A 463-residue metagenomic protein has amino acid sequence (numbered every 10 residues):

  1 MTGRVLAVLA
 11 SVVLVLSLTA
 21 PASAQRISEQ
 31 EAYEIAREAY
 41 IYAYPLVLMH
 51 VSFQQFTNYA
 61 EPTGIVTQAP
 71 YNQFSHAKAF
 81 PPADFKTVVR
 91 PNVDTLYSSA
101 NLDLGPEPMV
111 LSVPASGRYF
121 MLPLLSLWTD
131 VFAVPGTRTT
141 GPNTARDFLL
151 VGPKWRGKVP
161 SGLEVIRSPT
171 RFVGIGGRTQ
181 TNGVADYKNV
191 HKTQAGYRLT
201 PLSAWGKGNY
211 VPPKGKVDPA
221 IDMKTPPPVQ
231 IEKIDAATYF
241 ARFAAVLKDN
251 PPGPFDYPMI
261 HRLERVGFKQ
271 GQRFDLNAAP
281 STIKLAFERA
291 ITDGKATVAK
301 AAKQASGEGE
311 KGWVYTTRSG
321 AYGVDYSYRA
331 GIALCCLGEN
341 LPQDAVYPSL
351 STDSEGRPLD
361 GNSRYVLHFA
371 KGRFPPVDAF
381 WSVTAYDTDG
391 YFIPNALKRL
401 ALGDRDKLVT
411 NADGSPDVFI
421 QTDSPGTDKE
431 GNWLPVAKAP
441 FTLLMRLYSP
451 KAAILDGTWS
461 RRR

Functional and structural regions predicted by a protein language model:
M1-R4: N-terminal secretory signal peptides that target proteins for export/translocation
A7-S17: Bacterial N-terminal signal peptides
T19-P21: N-terminal signal peptide c-region/cleavage motif recognized by signal peptidases
A24-R463: A compositional/structural signature for long, glycine/proline-rich flexible linkers and loops on extracytoplasmic
